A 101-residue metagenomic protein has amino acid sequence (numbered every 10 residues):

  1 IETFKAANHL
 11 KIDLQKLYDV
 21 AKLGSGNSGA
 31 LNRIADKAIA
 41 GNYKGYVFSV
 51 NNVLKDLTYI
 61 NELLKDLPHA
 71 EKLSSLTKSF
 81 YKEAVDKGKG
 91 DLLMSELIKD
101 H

Functional and structural regions predicted by a protein language model:
I1-H101: Helical "substrate-binding/catalytic lid" subdomain of Rossmann-like NAD(P)-dependent dehydrogenases/reductases
